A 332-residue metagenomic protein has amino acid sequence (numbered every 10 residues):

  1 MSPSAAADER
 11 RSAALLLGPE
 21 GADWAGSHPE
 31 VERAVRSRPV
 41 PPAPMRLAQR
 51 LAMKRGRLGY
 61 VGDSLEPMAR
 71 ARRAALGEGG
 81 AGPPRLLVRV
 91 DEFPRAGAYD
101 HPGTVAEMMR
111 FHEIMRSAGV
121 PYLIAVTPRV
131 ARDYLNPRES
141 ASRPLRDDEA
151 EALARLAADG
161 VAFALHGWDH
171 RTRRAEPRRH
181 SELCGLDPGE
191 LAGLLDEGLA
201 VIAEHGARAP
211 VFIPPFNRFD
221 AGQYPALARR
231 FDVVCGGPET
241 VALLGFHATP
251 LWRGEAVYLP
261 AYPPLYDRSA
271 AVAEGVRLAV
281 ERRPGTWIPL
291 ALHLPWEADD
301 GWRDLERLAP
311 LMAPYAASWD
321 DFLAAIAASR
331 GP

Functional and structural regions predicted by a protein language model:
S2-V88: N-terminal pre-catalytic segment of deacetylase/amide-hydrolase enzymes
R50-D159, A200-R208: Active-site beta->alpha N-cap acidic-glycine motif
P67-R70, G119, V234-G236, W287-P332: C-terminal domain-boundary segment and adjacent tail
L86-V90, Y122-I124, F163-H166, P210-F212 (+2 more regions): Hydrophobic faces of well-ordered beta-strands that scaffold small-molecule active sites in alpha/beta enzyme cores
H101-F111, S142-E151, L191-D196, S269-G275 (+1 more regions): Well-ordered, non-membrane alpha-helical segments in soluble/globular domains
R132-A141, R174-G185: Surface-exposed, active-site-proximal loop segments in enzymatic domains
R179-P260, A298, W302-R303: Catalytic domains of cell-wall/extracellular-matrix polysaccharide-remodeling enzymes, centered on de-N-acetylation
H247-D300: A conserved mid-domain beta-alpha-beta active-site/ligand-binding segment of alpha/beta enzyme cores
